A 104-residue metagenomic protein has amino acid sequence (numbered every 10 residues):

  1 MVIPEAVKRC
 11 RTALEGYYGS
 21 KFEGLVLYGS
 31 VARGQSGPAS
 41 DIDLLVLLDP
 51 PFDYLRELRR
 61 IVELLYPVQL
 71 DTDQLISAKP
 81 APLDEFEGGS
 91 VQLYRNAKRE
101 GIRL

Functional and structural regions predicted by a protein language model:
M1-E23, A32-P38, D49-L104: Catalytic core of pol beta-like nucleotidyltransferases
D43-L47: Short beta-strand->loop micro-motif that forms the acidic, two-metal-ion catalytic signature in nucleotide-processing
